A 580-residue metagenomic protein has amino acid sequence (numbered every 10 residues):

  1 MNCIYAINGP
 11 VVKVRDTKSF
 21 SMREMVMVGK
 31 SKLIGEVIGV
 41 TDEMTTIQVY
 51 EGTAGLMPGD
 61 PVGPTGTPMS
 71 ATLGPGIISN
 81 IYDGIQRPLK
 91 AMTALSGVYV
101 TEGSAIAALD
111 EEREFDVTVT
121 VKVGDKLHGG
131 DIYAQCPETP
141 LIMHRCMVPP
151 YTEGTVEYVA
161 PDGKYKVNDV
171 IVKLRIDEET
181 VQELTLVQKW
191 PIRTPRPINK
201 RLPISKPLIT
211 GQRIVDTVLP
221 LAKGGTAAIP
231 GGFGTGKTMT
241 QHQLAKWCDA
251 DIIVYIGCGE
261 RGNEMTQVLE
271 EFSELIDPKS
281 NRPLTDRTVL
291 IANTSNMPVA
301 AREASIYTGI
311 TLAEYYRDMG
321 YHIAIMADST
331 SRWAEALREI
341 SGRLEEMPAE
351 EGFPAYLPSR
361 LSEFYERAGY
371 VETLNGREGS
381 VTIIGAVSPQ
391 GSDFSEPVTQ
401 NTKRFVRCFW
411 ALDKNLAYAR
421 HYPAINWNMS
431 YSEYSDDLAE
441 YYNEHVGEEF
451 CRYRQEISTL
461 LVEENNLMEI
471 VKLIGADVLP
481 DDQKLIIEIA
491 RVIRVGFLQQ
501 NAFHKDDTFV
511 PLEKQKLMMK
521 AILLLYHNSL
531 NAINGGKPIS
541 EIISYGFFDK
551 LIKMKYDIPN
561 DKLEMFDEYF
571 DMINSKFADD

Functional and structural regions predicted by a protein language model:
M1-T93, G97-T101: N-terminal accessory targeting/assembly segments
N2-I4, I34-G39, H144-V148, E153-V159: Short beta-strand-centered aromatic/proline hotspots
V14-S19, Y50-G55, S70, T118-D125 (+2 more regions): Short, surface-exposed secondary-structure edge patches
T17, S31, T67-P68, Q86 (+4 more regions): Short, surface-exposed secondary-structure boundary micro-motifs
D42-T45, T67, T152-V156, P230 (+2 more regions): Metallocofactor- and cofactor-centric catalytic cores in central/energy metabolism, strongly enriched
A94-P150, V156, K166-T226, T240-Q243 (+2 more regions): P-loop NTPase nucleotide-binding/switch module
T217-V218, G224-G546: P-loop NTPase catalytic core
I533-D580: C-terminal amphipathic alpha-helical interaction region
